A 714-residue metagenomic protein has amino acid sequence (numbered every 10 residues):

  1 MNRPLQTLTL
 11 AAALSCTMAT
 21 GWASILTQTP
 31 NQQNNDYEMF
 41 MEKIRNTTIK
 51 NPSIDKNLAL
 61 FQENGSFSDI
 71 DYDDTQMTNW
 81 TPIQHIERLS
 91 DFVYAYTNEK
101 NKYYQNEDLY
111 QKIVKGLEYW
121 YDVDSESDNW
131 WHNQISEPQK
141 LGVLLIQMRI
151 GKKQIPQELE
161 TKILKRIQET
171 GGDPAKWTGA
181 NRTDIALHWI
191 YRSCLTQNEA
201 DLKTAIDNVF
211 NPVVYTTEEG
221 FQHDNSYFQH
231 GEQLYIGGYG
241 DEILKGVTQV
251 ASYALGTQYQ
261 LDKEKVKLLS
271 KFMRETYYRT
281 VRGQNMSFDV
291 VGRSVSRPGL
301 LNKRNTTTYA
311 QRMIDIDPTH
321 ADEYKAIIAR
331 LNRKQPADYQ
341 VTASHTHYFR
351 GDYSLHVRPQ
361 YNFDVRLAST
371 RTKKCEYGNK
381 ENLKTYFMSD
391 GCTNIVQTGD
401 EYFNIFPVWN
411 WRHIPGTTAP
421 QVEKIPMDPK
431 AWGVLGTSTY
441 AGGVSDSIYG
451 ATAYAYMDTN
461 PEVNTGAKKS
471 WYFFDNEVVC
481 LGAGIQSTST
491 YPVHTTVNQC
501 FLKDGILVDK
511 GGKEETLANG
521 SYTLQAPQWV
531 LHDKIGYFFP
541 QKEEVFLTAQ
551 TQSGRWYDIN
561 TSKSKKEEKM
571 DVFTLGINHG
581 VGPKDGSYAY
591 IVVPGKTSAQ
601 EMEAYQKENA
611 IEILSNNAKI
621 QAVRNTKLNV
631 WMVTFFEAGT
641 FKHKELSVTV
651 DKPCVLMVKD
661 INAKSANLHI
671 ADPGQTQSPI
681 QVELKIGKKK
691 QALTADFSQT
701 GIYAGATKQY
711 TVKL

Functional and structural regions predicted by a protein language model:
M1-T9: Bacterial N-terminal signal peptides that target proteins for export
T9-A19: Bacterial N-terminal signal peptides
S24-I83: Low-complexity, Ser/Thr/Pro/Gly-enriched N-terminal "stalk/linker" regions
L58-R293, R297: Aromatic-lined, polymer-binding surfaces characteristic of secreted/periplasmic polysaccharide-degrading enzymes
E87, Q691-D696: C-terminal His-loop and adjacent cap/lid subdomain of alpha/beta-hydrolase
I243, V250-C654, V658-N667, P673-G674 (+1 more regions): Extended polysaccharide-engagement surfaces of secreted carbohydrate-active enzymes
P583-D585, D696-L714: Solvent-exposed, conformationally flexible loop/turn segments
S678-A692: Beta-strand-rich binding/interaction modules
